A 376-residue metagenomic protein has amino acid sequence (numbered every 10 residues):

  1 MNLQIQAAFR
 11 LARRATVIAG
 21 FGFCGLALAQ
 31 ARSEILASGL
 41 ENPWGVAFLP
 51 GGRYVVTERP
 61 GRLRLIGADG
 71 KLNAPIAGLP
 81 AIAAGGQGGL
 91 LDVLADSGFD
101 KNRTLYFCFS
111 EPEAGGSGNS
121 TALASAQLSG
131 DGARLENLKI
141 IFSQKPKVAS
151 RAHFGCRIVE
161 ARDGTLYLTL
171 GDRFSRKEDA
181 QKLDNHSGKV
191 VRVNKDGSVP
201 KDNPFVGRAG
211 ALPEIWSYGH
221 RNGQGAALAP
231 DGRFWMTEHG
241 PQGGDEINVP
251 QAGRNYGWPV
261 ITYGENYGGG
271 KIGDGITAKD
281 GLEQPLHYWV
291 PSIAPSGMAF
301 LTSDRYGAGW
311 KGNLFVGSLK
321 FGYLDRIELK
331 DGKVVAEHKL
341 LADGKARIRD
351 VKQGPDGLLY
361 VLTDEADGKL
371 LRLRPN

Functional and structural regions predicted by a protein language model:
N2-T16: Bacterial N-terminal signal peptides that target proteins for export
R14-G25: Bacterial N-terminal signal peptides
A29-R176, G225-L228, R233-G240, P291-K330 (+1 more regions): Acidic, Gly/Ser/Thr-rich repeat motifs that build Ca2+-stabilized beta-propeller blades
Q30-G39, L282-L286, V335-A336: A short helix->beta-strand "capping" segment at the edge of beta-propeller domains
I76-G88, L138-S150, K195-W216, V260-W289: Surface-exposed loop and turn segments in beta-propeller and other repeat-based domains that flank or scaffold
A122-G130, N185-K195, P250: Beta-propeller blade signature
N185-V193, N203-D231: Loop-centered beta-sheet repeat module
V335-P355: Conserved blade-ending motifs and adjacent loop-strand segments that build the rim/top face of beta-propeller domains
